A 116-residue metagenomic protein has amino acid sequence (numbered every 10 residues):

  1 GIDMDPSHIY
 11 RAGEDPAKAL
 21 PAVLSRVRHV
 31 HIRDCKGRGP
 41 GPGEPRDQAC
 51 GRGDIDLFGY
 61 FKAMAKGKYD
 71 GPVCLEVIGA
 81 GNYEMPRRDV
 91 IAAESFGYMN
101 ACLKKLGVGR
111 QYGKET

Functional and structural regions predicted by a protein language model:
G1-T116: Histidine-acidic metal/acid-base catalytic patches
